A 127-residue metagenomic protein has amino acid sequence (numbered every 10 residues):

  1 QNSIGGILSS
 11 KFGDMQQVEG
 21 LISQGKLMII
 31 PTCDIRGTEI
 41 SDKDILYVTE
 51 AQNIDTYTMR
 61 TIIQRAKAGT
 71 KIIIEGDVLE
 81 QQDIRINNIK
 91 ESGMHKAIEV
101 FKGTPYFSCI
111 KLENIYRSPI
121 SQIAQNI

Functional and structural regions predicted by a protein language model:
Q1-S41, N53-I127: Conserved helicase motor core of SF1/SF2 NTP-dependent helicases
Y47-T49: Hydrophobic residues in beta-strands of the RecA-like P-loop NTPase core, especially within AAA+ ATPase
